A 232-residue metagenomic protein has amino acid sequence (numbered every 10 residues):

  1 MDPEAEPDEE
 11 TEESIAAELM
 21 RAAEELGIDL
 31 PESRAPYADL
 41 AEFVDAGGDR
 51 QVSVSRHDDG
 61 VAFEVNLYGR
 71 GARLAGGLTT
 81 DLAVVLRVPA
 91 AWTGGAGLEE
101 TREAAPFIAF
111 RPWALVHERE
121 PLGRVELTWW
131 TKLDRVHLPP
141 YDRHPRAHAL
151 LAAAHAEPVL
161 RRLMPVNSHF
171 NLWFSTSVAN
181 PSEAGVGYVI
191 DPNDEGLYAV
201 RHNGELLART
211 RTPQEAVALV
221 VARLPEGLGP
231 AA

Functional and structural regions predicted by a protein language model:
M1-V44, L98-A179: Negatively charged, low-complexity tracts enriched in Asp/Glu with abundant Ser/Thr
P31, V189-D191, A231: Intrinsically disordered, low-complexity, compositionally biased regions/tails
G48-V88, T176-R209: Intrinsically disordered, low-complexity regulatory segments enriched in Ser/Thr/Pro and charged residues
A75-A104, V200-A232: Ampiphathic alpha-helical segments that act as solvent-exposed interaction surfaces
A109-F110, V116-R119, D191, A208-V217: Unusually extended, aromatic-enriched hydrophobic runs near protein termini
R124, Y188, L197, L228-P230: Intrinsically disordered, low-complexity regions
